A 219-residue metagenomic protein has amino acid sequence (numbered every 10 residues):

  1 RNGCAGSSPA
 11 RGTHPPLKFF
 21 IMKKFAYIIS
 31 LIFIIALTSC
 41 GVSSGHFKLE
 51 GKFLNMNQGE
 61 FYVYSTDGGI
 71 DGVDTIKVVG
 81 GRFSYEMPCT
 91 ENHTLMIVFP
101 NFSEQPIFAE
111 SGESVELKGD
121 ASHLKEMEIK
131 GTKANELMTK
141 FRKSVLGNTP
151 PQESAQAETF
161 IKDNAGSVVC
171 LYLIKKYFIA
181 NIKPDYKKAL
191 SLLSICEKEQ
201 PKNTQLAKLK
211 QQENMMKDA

Functional and structural regions predicted by a protein language model:
L17-G51: Bacterial Sec-dependent N-terminal signal peptides
C40-N164: A non-transmembrane, solvent-exposed segment enriched in polar/low-complexity residues
G166-I179: Amphipathic alpha-helical repeat scaffolds of TPR domains
I179-K188: Short coil/turn connectors between adjacent alpha-helices in alpha-solenoid helical repeat scaffolds
K188-A219: N-proximal helix/coil linker or "cap" segments that precede and/or mark the start of modular domains
